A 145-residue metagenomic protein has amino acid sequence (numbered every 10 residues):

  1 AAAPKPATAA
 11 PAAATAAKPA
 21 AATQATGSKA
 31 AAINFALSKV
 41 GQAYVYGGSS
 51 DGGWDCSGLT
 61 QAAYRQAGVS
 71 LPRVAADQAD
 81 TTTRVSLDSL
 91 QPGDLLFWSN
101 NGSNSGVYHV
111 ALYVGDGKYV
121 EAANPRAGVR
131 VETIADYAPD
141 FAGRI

Functional and structural regions predicted by a protein language model:
A1-A31: N-terminal low-complexity, Pro/Thr-rich disordered segments that flank secretion/membrane-targeting signals
A21-I145: Peptidoglycan cell-wall recognition and remodeling modules
